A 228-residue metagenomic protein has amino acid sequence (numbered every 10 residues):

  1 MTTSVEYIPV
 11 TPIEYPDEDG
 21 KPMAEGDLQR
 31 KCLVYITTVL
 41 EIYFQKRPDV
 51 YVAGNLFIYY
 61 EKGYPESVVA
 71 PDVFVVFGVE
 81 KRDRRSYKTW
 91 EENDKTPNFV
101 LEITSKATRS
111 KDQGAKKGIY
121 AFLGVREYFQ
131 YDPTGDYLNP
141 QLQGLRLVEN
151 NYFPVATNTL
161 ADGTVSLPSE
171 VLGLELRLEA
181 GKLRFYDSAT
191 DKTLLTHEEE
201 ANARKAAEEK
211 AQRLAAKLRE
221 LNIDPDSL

Functional and structural regions predicted by a protein language model:
T2-K21, E25, I42, I58-P71 (+3 more regions): C-terminal interaction segment
E25, R30-L40: A structured, charge-rich N-terminal accessory region that forms the first stable segment of a protein and links
Y35, R47-D49, D72-V75: Hydrophobic, helix-prone linear segments
K46-I58: A short acidic/basic microdomain associated with nuclease active sites
E127-Y131: Short hydrophobic alpha-helical runs that function as membrane-insertion/retention elements
